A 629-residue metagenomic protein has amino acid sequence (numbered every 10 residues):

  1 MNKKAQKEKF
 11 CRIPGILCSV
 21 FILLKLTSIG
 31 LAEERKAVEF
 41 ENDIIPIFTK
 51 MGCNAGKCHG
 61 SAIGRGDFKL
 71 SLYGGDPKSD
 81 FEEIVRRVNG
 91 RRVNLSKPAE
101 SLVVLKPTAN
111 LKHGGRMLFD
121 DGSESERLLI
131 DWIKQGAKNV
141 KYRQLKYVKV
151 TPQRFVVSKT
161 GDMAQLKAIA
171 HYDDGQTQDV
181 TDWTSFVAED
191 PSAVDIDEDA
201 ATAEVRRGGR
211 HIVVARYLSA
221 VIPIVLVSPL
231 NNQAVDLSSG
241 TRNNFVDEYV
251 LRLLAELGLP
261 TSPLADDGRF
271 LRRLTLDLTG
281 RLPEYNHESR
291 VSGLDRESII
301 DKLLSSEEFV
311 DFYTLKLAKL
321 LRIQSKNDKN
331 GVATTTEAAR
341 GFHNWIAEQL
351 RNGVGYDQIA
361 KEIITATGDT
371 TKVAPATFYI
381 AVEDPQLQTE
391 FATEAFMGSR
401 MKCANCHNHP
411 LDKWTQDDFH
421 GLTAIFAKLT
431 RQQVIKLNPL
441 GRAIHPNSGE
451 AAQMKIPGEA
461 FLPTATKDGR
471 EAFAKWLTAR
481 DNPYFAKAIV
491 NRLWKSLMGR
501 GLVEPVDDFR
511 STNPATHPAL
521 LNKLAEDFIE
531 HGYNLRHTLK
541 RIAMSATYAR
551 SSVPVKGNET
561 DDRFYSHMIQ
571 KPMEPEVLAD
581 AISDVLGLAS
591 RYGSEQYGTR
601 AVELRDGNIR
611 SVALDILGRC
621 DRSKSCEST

Functional and structural regions predicted by a protein language model:
M1-R12: N-terminal secretory signal peptides that target proteins for export/translocation
C11, P46, M51, F396-S399: Residue-level signal for mature regions of secreted extracellular proteins and peptides
P14-T27: Bacterial N-terminal signal peptides
L31-E126, Y142-I169, T177-N243, R272-R273 (+7 more regions): Solvent-exposed helix-loop boundary motif
S125-V140: A eukaryote-biased signal for short, well-structured alpha-helical docking elements
K138-K141, D174-Q176, V221, P410-D412: Inter-heme linker and motif-flanking segments adjacent to c-type heme-binding CXXCH motifs in c-type cytochromes
S238-E308, Y313-S594, E603, D615 (+2 more regions): Primarily short, surface-exposed interaction patches in extracytoplasmic proteins
